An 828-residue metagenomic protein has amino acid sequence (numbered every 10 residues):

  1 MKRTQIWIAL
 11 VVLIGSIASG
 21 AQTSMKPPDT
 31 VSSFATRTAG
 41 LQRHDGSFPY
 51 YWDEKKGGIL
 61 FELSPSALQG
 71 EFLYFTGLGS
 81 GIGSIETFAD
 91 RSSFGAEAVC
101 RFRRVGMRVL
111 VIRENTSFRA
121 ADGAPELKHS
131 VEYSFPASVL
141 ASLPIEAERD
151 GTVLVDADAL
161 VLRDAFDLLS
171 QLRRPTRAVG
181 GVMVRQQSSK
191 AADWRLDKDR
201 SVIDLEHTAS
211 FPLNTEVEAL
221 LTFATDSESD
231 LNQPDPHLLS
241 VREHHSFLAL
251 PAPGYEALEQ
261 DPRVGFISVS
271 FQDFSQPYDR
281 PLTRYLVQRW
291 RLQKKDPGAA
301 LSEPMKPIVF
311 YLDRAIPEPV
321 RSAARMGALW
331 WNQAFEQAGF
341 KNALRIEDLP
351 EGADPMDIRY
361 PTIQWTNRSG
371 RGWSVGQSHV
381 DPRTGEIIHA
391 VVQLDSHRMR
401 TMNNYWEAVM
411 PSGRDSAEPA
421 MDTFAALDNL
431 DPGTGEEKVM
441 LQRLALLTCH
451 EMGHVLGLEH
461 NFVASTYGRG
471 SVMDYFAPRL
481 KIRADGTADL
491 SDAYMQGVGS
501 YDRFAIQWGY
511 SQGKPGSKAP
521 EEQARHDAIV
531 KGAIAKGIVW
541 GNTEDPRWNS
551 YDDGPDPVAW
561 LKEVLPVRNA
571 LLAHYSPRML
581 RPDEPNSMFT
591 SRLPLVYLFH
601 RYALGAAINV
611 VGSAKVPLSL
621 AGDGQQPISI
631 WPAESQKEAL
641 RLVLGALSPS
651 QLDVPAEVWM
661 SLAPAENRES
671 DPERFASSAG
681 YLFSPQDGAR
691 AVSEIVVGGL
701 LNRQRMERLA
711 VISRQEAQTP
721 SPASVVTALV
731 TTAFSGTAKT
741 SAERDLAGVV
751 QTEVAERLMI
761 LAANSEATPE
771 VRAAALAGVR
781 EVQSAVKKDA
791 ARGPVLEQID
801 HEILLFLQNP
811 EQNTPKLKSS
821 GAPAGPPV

Functional and structural regions predicted by a protein language model:
M1-W7: Bacterial N-terminal signal peptides that target proteins for export
I8-S16: Bacterial N-terminal signal peptides
T23-I316, A334, D348-G435, L444 (+2 more regions): Auxiliary tRNA-acceptor-end handling modules of aminoacyl-tRNA synthetases
L68, P317-A343: Zn2+-dependent metallopeptidase catalytic core
L329-F340, G453-H454, L458, P478 (+1 more regions): Sec-exported extracytoplasmic/periplasmic mature domains
D348-N367, G372, Q442-V498: The catalytic-center signature of Zn2+-dependent metalloproteases
A390-V439, L447, K481, D485-R525 (+1 more regions): Polar, glycine-rich mid-to-C-terminal structural blocks that act as macromolecule-binding/assembly scaffolds
S465-V828: Conserved catalytic/binding loops enriched for acidic/polar residues
